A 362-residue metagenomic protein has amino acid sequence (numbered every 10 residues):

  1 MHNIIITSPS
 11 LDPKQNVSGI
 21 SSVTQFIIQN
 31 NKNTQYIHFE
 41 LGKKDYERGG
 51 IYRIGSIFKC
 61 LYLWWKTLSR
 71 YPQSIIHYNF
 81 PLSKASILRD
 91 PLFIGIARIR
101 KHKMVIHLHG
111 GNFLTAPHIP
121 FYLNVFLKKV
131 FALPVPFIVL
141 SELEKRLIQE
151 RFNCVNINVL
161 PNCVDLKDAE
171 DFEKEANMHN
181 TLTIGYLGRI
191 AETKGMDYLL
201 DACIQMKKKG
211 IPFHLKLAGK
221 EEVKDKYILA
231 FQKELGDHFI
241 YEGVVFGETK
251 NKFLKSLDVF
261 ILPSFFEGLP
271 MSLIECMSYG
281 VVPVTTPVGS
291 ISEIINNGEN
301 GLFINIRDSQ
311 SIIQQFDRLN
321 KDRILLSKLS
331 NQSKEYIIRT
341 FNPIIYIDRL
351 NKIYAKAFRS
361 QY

Functional and structural regions predicted by a protein language model:
I5, E175-K194, L199-C203, K216: Conserved donor-binding/catalytic core segment of Leloir-type glycosyltransferases
E40-K44, L187, H214-Y227, G243-V244: Glycosyltransferase donor-sugar binding loop
L127-D171: Donor nucleotide-sugar binding/catalytic pocket of nucleotide-sugar-dependent glycosyltransferases
I228-V245: Nucleotide-activated donor-binding/catalytic signature segment of Leloir-type glycosyltransferases, i.e., the conserved
F265: Aromatic "clamp/platform" in nucleotide-sugar-dependent glycosyltransferases that forms part of the donor/acceptor
V282-T285: Short hydrophobic beta-strand element within catalytic cores of glycosyltransferases and related nucleotide-activated
N297-G298, L302-S309, R318-R323: Conserved acidic donor-binding segment of nucleotide-sugar-dependent glycosyltransferases
S311, R318, L325-T340, Y346-K352: A short, well-ordered alpha-helix in the C-terminal region of glycosyltransferases
